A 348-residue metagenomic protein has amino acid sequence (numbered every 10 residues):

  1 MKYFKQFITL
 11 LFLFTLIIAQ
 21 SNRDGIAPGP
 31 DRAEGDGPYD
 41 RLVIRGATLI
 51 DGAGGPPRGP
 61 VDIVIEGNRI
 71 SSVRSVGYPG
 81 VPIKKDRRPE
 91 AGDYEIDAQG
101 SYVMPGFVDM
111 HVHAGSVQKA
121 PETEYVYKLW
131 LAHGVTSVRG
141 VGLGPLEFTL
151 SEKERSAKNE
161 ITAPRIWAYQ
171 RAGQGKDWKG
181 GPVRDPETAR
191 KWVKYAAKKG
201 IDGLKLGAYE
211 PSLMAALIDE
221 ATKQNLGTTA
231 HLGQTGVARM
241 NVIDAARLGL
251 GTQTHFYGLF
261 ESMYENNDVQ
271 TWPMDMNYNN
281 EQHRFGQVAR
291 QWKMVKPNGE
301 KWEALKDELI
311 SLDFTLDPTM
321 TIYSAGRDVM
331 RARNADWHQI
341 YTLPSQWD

Functional and structural regions predicted by a protein language model:
I8-L16: Bacterial N-terminal signal peptides
G25-D40, L49, A53-M104: Histidine-rich, glycine-flanked metal-binding segment
G46, S101, V108-G115, H231 (+2 more regions): Histidine-centered divalent metal-coordination motifs
R88-E160, K179, R184, M240-A245: Metal-associated gating/positioning segment near the N- to mid-region
V126-E147, A163-G173, A197-Y209, I218 (+4 more regions): Divalent metal-dependent hydrolysis catalytic cores, especially in the metallo-beta-lactamase
P145-S151, A208-E220, M263-P273: Active-site-adjacent beta->alpha loops and helix N-cap segments on the catalytic face of soluble alpha/beta enzymes
R171-Q224, G251-T252, M274-K296: Active-site gating/metal-coordination segments in enzymes
Y195-D202, G251, L259-D348: Active-site neighborhoods of metal-dependent hydrolases
